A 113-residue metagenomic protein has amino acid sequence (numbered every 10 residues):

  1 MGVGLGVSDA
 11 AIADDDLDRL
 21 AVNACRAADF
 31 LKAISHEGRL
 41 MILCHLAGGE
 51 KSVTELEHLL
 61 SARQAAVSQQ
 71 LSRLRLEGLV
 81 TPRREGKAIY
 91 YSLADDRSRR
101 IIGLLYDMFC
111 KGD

Functional and structural regions predicted by a protein language model:
M1-I34, L79, L105: N-terminal leader segment of winged-helix/HTH proteins
A21-A65, E85, I89-R97: N-terminal helix-turn-helix DNA-binding core of bacterial DNA-binding proteins
I42, G78-V80: A short linear hydrophobic-aromatic micro-motif
G48, L76-E77: Residues at the C-terminal ends
H58, R75-L76: Alpha-helical residues within the helix-turn-helix
Q70: Residues within the DNA-recognition helix of helix-turn-helix
T81-P82, I89-M108, D113: Short, Lys/Arg-rich amphipathic alpha-helical interaction segments that bind nucleic acids or acidic protein surfaces
